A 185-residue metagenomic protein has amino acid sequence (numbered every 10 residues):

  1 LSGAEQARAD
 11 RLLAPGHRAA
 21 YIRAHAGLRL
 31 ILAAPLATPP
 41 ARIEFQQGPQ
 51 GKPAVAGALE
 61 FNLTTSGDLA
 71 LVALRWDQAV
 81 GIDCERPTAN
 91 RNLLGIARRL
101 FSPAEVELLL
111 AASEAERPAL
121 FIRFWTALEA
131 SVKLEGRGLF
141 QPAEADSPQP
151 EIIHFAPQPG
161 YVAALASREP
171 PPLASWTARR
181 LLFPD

Functional and structural regions predicted by a protein language model:
L1-D185: Core catalytic alpha/beta fold that binds nucleotide/phospho-ligands
